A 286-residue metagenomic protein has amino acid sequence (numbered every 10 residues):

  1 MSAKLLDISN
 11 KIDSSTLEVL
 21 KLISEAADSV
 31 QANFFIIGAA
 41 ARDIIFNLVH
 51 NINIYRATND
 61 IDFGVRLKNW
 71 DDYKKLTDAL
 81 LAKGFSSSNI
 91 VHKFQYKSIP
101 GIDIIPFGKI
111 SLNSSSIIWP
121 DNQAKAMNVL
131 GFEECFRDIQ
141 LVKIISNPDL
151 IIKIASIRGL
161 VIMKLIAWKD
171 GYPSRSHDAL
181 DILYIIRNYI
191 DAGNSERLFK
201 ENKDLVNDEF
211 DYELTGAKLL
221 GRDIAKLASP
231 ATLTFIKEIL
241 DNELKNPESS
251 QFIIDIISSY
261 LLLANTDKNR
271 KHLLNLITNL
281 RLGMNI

Functional and structural regions predicted by a protein language model:
M1-I286: Compositionally biased terminal segments of proteins
